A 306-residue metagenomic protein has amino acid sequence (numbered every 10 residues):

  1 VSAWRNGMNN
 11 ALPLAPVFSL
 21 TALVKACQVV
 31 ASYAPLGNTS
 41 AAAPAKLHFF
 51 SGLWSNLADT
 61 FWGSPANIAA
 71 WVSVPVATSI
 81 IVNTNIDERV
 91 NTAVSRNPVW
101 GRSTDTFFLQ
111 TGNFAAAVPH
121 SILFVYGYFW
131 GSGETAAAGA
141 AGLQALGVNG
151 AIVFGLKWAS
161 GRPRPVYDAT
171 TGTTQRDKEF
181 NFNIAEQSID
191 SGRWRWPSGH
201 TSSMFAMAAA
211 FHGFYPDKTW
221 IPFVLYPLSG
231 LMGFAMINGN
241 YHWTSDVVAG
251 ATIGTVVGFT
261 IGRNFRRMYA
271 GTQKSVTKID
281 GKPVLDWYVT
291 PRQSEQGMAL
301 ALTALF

Functional and structural regions predicted by a protein language model:
V1-W71, F107, T111-F114, F129-W130 (+2 more regions): Replace "edges of transmembrane helices
W71-A77: Alpha-helical transmembrane segments
P75, E88, P119-H120, G150 (+1 more regions): A generic alpha-helix surface/boundary motif
T78-E88: Alpha-helical transmembrane segments of multi-pass membrane proteins
T84, Y126-G131: Structural signal for the C-terminal ends of transmembrane alpha-helices and the immediately following loop
D87-N97: Interfacial/capping segments of alpha-helical transmembrane domains
N97-R102, E186-S188: Flexible, solvent-exposed coil segments and beta strand-coil junctions, predominantly the extracellular/periplasmic
G101-S121: Interfacial helix-start motif at the membrane-water boundary
